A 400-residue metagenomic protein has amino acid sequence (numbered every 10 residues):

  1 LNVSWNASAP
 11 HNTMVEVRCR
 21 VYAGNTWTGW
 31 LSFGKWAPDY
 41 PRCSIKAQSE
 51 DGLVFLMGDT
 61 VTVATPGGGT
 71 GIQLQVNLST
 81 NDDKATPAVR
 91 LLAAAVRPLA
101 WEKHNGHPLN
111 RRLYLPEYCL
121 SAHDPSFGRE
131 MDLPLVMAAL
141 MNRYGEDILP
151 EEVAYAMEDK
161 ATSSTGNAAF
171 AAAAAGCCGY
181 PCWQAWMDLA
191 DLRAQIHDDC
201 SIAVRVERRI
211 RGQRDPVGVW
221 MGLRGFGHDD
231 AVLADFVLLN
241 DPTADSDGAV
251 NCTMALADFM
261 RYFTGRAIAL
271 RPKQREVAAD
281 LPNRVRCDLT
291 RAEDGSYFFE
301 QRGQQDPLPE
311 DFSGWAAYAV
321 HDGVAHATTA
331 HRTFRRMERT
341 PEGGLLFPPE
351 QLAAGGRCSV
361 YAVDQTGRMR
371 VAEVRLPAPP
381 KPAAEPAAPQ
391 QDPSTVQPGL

Functional and structural regions predicted by a protein language model:
L1-P98: Non-cytosolic beta-sandwich-type ligand-binding/adhesion modules
P10-E16, Q305-H321: Solvent-exposed loop/turn segments flanking beta-strands in beta-repeat/beta-sandwich domains
G24, P66-D82, L92-G106, D229-E300: Noncatalytic regulatory segments and standalone regulatory/sensor domains
A64-G68, P349-G356: Surface-exposed, short loops/turns at beta-strand junctions within beta-sandwich domains
G69-G71, N77-S163, T333-R335, P348 (+1 more regions): Active-site-adjacent structural segments surrounding the nucleophilic cysteine of cysteine proteases and isopeptidases
E152-E276, E338: Conserved active-site-adjacent core of cysteine acyl-enzyme catalytic domains
K273-D306, V320, V324-A327, P379-P382 (+2 more regions): Short, compositionally biased P/S/T/A/G/V-rich stretches that sit at domain boundaries
M369-A378: Edge beta-strands of extracellular beta-sandwich domains
